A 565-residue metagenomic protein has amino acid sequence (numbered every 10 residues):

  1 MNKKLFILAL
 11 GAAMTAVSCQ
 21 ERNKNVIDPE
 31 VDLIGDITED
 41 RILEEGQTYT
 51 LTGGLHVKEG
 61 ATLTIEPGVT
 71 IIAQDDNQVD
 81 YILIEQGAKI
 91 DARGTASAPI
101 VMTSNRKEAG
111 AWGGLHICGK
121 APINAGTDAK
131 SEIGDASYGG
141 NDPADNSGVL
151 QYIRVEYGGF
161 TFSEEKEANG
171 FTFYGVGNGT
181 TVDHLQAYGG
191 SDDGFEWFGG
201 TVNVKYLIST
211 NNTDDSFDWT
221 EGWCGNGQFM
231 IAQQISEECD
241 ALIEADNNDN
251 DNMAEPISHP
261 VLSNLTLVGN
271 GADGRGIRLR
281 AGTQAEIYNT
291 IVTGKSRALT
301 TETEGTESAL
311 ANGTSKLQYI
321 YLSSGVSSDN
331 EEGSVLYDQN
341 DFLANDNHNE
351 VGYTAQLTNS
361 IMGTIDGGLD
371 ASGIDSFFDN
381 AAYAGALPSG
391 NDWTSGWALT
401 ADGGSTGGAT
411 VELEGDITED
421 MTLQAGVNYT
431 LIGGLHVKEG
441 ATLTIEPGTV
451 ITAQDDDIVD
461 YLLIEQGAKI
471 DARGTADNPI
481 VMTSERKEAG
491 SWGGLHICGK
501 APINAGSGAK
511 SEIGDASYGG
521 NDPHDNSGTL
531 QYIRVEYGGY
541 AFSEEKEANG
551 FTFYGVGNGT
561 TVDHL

Functional and structural regions predicted by a protein language model:
N2-F6, G11-I34, S405-G407: Bacterial Sec-dependent N-terminal signal peptides
E30-L63, Q74-K89, G94, P99-D192 (+3 more regions): Extracellular beta-rich repeat passengers
I71-I72, T449-T452: Active/ligand-binding-proximal structured segments within catalytic/core domains that scaffold catalytic residues
